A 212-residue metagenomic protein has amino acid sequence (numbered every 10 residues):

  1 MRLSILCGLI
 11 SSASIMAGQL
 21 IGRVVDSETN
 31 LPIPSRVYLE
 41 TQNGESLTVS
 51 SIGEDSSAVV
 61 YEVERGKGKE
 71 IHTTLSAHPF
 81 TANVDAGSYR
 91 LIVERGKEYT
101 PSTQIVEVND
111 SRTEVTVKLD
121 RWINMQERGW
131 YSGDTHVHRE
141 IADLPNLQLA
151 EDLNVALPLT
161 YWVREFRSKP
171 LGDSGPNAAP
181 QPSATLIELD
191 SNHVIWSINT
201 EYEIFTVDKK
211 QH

Functional and structural regions predicted by a protein language model:
R2-S14: Bacterial N-terminal signal peptides
S14-S27, G133: A short, Gly/Thr-enriched small/hydrophobic beta-strand-prone motif that recurs across taxa
L20-D26, V37, Y89, V117: A short, amphipathic beta-strand motif
E28-R65: Short, ordered, surface-exposed loop/turn motifs in non-cytosolic proteins
V37, V63-T73, P79, A86-G96: A short, solvent-exposed beta-strand micro-motif common in secreted/extracellular proteins
G53-H78, S174-A178, P182-S183: Surface-exposed acidic, glycine/proline-enriched linker/cap segments that occur as 15-30-residue helix-coil
V106-E127: Extracellular beta-sheet/turn segments enriched in Thr/Pro/Gly and aliphatic residues
R128-H212: Catalytic cores of extracellular degradative/oxidative enzymes
